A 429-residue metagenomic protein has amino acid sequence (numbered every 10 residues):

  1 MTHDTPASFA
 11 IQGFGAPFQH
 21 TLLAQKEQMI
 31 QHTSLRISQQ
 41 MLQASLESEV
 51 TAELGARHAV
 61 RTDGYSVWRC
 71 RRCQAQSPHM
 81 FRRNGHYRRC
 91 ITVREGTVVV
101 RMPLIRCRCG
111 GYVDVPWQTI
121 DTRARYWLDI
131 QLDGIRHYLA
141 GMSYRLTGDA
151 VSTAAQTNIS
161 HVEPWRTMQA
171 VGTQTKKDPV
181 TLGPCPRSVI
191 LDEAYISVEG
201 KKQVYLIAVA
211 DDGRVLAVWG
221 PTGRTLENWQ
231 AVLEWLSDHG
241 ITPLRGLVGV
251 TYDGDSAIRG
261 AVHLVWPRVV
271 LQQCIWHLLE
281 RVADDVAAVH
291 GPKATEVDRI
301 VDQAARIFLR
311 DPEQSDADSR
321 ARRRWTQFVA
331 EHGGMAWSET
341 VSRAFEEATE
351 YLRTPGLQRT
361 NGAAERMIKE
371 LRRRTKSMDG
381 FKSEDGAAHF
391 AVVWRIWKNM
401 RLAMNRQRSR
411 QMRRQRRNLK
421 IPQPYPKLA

Functional and structural regions predicted by a protein language model:
M1-A10, F14-F18, L22-E27, S34 (+3 more regions): Short, positively charged, Gly/Tyr-enriched micro-motifs that form contact patches at catalytic or ligand/partner
M1-Q25, A56, P243, Y252-R259 (+2 more regions): Acidic/histidine-rich catalytic cores and adjacent linkers of DNA breakage/strand-transfer/modification proteins
T2, H79, R83-H86, T97 (+7 more regions): RNase H-like nuclease fold core
E27, Q31-T33, I37, M41 (+3 more regions): Short helix-coil boundary/hinge micro-motifs
L35-M41, R136, R281, F390-R401: Short, hydrophobic/amphipathic alpha-helical patches that form generic packing surfaces within helical domains
L46, C107, G134, T147 (+9 more regions): Mobile genetic element proteins and their domesticated derivatives, centered on retroelements and DNA transposons
E47-R108, D114-W117: N-terminal juxtadomain amphipathic helix that follows a signal peptide/anchor or precedes a small N-terminal auxiliary
G249-S256, G260-R299: Conserved beta-strand -> loop -> alpha-helix junction used to position metal-binding or nucleic-acid-contacting
